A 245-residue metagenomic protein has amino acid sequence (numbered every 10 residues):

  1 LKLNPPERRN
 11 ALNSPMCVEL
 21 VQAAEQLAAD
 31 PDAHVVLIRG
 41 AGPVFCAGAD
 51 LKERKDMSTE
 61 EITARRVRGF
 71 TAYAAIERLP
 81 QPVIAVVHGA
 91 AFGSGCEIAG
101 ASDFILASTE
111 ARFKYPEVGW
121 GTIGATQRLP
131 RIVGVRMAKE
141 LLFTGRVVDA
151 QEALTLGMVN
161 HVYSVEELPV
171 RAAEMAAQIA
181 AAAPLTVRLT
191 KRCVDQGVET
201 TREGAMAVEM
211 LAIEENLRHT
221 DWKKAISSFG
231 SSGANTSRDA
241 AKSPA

Functional and structural regions predicted by a protein language model:
L1, P5, E19-L20, I38 (+6 more regions): Terminal peptide-recognition signature
L1-A41, A245: Conserved CoA-thioester-binding segment of acyl-CoA-metabolizing enzymes
M16-E19, R65-R68, I98, L168 (+1 more regions): Hydrophobic alpha-helical membrane-association signature
V18-V21, D32, G40-A75, A91 (+2 more regions): Glycine- (often His-adjacent) and acidic-residue-rich active-site loop that binds/positions the CoA thioester
D30, L79-P80, H219: Acidic-histidine catalytic/liganding microenvironments
A75-V187, K224: Crotonase-fold acyl-CoA enzyme core
G145-Q151, P169-V170, E174-A177, A181-A245: C-terminal alpha-helix plus adjacent terminal tail
